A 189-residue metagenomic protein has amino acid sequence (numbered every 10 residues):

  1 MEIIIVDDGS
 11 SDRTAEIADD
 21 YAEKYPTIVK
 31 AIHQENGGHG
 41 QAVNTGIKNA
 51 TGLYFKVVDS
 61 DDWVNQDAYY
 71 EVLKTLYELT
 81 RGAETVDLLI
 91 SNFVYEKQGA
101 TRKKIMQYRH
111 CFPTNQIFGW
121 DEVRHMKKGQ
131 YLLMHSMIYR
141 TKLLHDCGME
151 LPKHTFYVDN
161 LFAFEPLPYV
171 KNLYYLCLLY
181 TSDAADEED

Functional and structural regions predicted by a protein language model:
M1-D183: Nucleotide-sugar donor-binding/catalytic module of glycosyltransferases that assemble extracellular/cell-envelope
D183-D189: A short, hydrophobic C-terminal helix/tail in secreted or cell-surface proteins
